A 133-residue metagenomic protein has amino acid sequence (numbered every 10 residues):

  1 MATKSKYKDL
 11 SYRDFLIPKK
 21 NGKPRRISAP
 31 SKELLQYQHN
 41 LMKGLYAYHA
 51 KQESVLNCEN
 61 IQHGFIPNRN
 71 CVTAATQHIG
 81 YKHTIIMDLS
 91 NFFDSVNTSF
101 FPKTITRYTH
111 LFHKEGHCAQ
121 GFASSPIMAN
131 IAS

Functional and structural regions predicted by a protein language model:
M1-R13: Amphipathic alpha-helical blocks
A2-T3, I27-S28, C71-V72: Short secondary-structure capping/turn segments at boundaries of alpha-helices and beta-strands
S11-I17, R107-F112: Active-site-adjacent bridging/hinge elements
D14-I17, G22, R26-I27, A74-T76 (+1 more regions): Phosphate-handling catalytic interfaces
K23-S54, S90-F93, G116-S133: Conserved pre-motif C helix in the palm subdomain of viral-like polymerases
E53-T73: Short, glycine/charge-rich beta-strand/loop segments that flank catalytic centers and engage negatively charged groups
A75-S133: Conserved polymerase palm-domain catalytic core
